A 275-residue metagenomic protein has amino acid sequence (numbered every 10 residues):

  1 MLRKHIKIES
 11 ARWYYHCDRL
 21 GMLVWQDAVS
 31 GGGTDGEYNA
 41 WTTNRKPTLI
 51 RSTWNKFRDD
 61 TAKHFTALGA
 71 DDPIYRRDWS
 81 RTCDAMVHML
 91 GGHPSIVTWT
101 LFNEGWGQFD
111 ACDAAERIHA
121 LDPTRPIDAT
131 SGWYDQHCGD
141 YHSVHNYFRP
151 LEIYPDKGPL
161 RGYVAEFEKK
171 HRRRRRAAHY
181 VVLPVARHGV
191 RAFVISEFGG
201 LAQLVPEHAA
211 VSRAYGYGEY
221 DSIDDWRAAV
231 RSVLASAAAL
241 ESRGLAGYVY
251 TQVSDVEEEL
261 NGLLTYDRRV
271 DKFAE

Functional and structural regions predicted by a protein language model:
M1-Y141, H145-F148, A186-G189, D271: Active-site mouth of glycoside hydrolases
E37, G139-D140, Y154-P155, V205-P206: Short, well-ordered secondary-structure micro-motifs
S80-R81, S95-W99, P155-E275: Substrate-binding clefts and catalytic carboxylate motifs of secreted carbohydrate-active enzymes
W106, Y134, F148-R149, G199-A202 (+1 more regions): Short, solvent-exposed loop/turn segments at secondary-structure junctions
N146-D156: A polyampholytic, Gly/Pro-enriched intrinsically disordered region
